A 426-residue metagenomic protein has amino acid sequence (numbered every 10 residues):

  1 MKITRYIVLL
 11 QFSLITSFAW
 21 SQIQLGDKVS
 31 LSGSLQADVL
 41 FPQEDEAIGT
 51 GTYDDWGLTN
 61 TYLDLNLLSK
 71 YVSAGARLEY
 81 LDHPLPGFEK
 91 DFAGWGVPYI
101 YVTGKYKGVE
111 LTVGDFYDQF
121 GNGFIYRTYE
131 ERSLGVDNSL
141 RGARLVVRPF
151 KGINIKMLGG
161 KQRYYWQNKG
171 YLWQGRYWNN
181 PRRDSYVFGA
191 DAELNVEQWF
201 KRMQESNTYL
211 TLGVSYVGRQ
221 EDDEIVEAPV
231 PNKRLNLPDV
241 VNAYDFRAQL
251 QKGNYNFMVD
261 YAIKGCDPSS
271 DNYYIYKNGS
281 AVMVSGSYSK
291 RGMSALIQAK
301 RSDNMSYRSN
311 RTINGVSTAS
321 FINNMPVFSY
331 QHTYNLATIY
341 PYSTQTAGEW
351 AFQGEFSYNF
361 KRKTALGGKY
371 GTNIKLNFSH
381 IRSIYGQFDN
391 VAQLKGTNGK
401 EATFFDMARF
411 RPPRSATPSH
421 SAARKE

Functional and structural regions predicted by a protein language model:
M1-S32: Bacterial Sec-dependent N-terminal signal peptides
Q22-L31, L67-V72, T103-G108, T112 (+5 more regions): Short loop/turn motifs that connect adjacent beta-strands in outer-membrane beta-barrel proteins
D27, D55-T61, A93-P98, K105 (+6 more regions): Residues that define the transmembrane beta-barrel architecture of outer-membrane proteins
A37-Q43, S69-Y71, L78-P84, Y106 (+10 more regions): Transmembrane beta-strands of outer-membrane beta-barrel pores
Q43-G51, L85-A93, G123-E130, W166-R176 (+5 more regions): Outer-membrane beta-barrel translocator domains and adjoining extracellular loop/strand segments of Gram-negative
L58, F200-N207, L212-G218, L235-E426: Exposed, low-structure sequence patches enriched in small/polar residues
L63-L67, I100-G104, V113, A143-V147 (+5 more regions): Residues on the lipid-exposed face of transmembrane beta-strands in outer-membrane beta-barrel proteins
N66-Q162, R202-Q204, R291-I313: Outer membrane beta-barrel
